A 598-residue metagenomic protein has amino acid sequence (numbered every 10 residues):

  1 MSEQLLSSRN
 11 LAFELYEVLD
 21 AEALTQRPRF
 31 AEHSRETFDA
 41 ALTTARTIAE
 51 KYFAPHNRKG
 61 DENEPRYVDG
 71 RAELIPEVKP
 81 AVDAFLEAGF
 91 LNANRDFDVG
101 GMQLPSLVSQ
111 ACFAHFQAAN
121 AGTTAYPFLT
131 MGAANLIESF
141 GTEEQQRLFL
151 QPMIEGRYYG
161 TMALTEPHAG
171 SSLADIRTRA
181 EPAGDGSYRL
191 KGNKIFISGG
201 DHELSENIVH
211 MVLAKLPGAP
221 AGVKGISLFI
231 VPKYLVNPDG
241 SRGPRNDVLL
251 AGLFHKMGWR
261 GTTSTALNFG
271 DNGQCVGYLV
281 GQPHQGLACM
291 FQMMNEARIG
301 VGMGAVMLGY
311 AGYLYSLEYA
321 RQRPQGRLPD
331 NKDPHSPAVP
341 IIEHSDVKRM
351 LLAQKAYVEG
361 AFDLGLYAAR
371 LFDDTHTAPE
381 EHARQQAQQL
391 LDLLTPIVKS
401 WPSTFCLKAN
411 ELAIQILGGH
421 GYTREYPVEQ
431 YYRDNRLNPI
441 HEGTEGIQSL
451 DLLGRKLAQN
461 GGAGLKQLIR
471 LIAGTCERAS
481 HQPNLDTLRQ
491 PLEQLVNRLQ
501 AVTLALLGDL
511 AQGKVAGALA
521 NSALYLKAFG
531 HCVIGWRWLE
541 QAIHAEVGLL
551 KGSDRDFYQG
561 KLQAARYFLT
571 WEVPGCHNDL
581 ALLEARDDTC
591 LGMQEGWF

Functional and structural regions predicted by a protein language model:
M1-T124, L148, D373, L582 (+1 more regions): Amphipathic, small/basic residue-rich leader segments at the start of a protein or domain
S2-L6, N10, P182, W259 (+3 more regions): Alpha-helix capping/hinge segments and adjacent helical runs
P65, Y126-T130, G141-A183, N193 (+5 more regions): Internal maturation/activation junctions in enzymes
V99, Q459, G474-F598: C-terminal amphipathic alpha-helical interaction region
A133, T142-F149, T444, L452-N497: A structural-propensity feature for long, helix-poor, extended segments
S187, K191-R245: A short core secondary-structure module
F196, L235-A251, K256, A266-A297 (+2 more regions): A glycine-rich, basic-preceded beta-loop-alpha segment at the flavin cofactor/substrate interface of flavin-utilizing
E359-K399, L504-A520, Q541-D556: C-terminal helix-coil-helix/basic helical segment that borders enzyme active sites and/or dimer interfaces and provides
